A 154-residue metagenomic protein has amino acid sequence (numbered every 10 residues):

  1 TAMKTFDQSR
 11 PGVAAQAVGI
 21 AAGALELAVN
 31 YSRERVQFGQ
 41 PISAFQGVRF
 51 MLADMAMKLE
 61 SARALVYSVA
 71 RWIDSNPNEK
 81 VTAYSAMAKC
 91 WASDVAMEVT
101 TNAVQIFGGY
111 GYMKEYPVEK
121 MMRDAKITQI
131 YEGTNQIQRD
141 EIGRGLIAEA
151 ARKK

Functional and structural regions predicted by a protein language model:
A2-K154: Alpha-helical interface subdomain recognition
